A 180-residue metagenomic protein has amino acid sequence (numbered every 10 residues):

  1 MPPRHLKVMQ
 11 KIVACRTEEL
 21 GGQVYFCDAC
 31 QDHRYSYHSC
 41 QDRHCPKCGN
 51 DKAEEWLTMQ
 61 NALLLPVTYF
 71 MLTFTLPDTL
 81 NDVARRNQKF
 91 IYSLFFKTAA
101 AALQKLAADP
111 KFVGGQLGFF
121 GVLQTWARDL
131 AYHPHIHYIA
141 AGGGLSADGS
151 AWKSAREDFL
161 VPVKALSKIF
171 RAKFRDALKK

Functional and structural regions predicted by a protein language model:
M1-K180: Beta->alpha loop/short-helix hinge microenvironment recognizer with preference for catalytic Tyr/His contexts
